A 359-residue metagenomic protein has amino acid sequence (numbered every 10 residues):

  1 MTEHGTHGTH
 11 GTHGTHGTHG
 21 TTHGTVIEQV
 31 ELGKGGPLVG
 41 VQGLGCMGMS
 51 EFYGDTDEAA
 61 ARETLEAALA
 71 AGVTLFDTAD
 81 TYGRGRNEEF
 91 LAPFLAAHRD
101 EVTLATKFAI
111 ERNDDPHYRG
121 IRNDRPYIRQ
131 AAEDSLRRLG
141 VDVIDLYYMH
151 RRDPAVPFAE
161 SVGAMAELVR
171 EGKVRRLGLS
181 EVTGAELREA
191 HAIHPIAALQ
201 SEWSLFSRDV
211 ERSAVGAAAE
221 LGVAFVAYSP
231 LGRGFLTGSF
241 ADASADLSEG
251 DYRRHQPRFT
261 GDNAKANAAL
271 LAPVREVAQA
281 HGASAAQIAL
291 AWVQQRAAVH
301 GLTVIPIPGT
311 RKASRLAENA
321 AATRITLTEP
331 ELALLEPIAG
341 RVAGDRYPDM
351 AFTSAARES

Functional and structural regions predicted by a protein language model:
M1-V102, A355, S359: N-terminal binding-site loop/beta-alpha segment at the start of enzyme catalytic domains that lines or forms
T2-H10, H19-I27, E220, E249-E276 (+4 more regions): Terminal-tail/helix-coil boundary detector
L32, L44, A61, F76 (+13 more regions): Conserved, mostly hydrophobic/aromatic
K34-F52, A105-R119, V143, Y148: N-terminal small/glycine-rich loop or linker at the start of catalytic domains across soluble metabolic enzymes
V39-G43, T74-L75, E101-A105, V143-L146 (+4 more regions): Structural preference for beta-strand elements that scaffold enzyme active sites
M47-M49, A79-T81, K107-E111, M149-R152 (+4 more regions): Active-site beta-loop-alpha junctions enriched in small/polar residues
D115-D209, S213, A224: Glycine/proline-rich, positively charged, aromatic-decorated active-site loop/lid region on the catalytic face
V210-E249, A283-S284: Aromatic-lined glycan-binding groove of carbohydrate-active enzymes
